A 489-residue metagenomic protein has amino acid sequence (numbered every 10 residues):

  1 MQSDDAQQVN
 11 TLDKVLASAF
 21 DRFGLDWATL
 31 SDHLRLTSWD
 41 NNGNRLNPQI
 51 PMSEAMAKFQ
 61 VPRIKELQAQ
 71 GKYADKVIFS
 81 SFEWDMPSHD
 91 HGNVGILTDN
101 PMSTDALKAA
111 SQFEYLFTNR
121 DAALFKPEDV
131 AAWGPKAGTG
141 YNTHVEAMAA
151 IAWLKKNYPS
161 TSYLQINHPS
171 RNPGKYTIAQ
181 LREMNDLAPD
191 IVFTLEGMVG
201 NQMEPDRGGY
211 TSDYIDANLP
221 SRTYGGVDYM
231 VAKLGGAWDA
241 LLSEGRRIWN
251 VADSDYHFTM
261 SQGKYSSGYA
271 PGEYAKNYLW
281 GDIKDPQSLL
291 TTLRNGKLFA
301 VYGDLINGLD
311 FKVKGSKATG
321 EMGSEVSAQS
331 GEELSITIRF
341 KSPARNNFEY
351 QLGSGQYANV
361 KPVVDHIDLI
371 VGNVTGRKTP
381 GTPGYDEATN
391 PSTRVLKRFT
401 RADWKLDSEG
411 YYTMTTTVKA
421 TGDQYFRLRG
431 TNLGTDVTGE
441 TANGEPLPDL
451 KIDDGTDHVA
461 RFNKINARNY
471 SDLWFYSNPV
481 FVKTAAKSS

Functional and structural regions predicted by a protein language model:
M1-K175, A232-K233, D253, T438 (+2 more regions): A metal-dependent hydrolase metal-coordination microenvironment
Q2-D4, L30-H33, L154-T161, Y224 (+1 more regions): C-terminal functional module detector
K14-S18, N47, L97-P101, F113-L116 (+6 more regions): Short, low-complexity, polar/charged sequence segments that are solvent-exposed and flexible
D21-G24, M102-A106, N119-D121, P189-I191 (+3 more regions): Glycine-rich loops and low-complexity Gly/Arg-rich segments that provide flexible linkers or classic glycine-based
N42-P51, V94-I96, A179-R182, G209-Y214 (+3 more regions): Short secondary-structure boundary/capping segments
E54, L97-F117, L181-Q202, A270-Q287: Acidic, His- and aromatic-enriched active-site or binding-groove loops in soluble protein domains that engage sugars
S111-K126, M198-S212, L293, I338-E349: Hydrophobic transmembrane alpha-helix bundles
F125-G268, V363-T389: Domain-core and long-helix interface of multi-subunit machines
